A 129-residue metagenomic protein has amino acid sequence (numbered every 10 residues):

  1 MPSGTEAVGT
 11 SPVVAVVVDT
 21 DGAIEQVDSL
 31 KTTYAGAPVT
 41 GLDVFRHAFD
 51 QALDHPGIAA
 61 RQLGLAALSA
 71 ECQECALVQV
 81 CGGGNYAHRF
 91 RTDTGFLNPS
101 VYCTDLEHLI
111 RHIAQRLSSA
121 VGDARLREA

Functional and structural regions predicted by a protein language model:
M1, S29-E74: C-terminal accessory region of radical SAM enzymes
M1-A7: Long, K/E/R/D-enriched contiguous segments that form extended
V8-V13: Short, small/polar residue-rich loop motifs at catalytic or cofactor-binding pockets
D19: Acidic surface patches and DE-rich sequence motifs
G22-I24: Hydrophobic "anchor" residues
Q26-V27, G83: Short glycine-/small-residue motifs
T32-A35, V44, A66-A129: Radical SAM enzyme core and accessory elements
